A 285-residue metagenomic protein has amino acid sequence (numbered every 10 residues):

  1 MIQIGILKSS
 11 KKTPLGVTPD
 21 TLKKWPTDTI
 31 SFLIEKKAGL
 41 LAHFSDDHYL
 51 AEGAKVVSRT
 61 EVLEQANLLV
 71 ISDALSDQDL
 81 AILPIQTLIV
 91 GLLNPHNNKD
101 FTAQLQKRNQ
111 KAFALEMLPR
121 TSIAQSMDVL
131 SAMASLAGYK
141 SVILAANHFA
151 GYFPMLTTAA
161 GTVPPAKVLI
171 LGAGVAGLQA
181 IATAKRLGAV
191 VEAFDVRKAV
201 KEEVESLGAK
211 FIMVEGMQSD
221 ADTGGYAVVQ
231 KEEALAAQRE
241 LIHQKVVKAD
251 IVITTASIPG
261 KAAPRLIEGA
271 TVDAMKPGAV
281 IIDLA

Functional and structural regions predicted by a protein language model:
M1-Q104, R108: An N-terminal-biased, well-structured beta-alpha scaffold segment characteristic of Rossmann-like dinucleotide-binding
I2-Q3, D77-K167: Glycine/serine-rich phosphate-binding loop and adjoining beta1-alpha1 elements at the start of nucleotide-handling
K8-G39, P154-K245: Glycine-rich phosphate/diphosphate-binding loop of Rossmann-like nucleotide-binding domains
S9-S10, K36-G39, A74, N94-P95 (+6 more regions): Short, ordered loop/turn segments at secondary-structure junctions
L22, D46, L80, T102 (+4 more regions): Generic hydrophobic/aromatic pocket-lining and core-packing "Φ" positions
G53-N67, L75, D222-V252, A256-D273: A structured beta-alpha segment of the ubiquitous adenosine-cofactor-binding alpha/beta core
P84-E116, I251-A285: ADP-ribose/adenylate-binding Rossmann-like module
